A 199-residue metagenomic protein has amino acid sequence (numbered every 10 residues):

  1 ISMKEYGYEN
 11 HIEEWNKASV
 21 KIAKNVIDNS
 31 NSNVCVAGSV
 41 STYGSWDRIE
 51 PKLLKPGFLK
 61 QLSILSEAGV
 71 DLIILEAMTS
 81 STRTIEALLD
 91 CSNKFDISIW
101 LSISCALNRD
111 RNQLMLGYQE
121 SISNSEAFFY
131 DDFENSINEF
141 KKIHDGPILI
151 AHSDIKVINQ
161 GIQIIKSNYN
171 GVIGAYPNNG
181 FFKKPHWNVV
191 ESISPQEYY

Functional and structural regions predicted by a protein language model:
I1-Y199: Domain-level signal for soluble alpha/beta catalytic cores
